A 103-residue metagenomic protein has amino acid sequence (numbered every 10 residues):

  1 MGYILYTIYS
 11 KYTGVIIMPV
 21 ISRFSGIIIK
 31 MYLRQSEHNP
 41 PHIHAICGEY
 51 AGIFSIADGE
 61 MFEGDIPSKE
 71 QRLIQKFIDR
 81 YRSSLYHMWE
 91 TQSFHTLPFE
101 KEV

Functional and structural regions predicted by a protein language model:
M1-V20, T96-V103: Intrinsically disordered, low-complexity and often Lys/Arg-enriched segments
G2-K11, M31, E49, R80 (+1 more regions): Intrinsically disordered, low-complexity N-terminal regions enriched in serine/proline/glycine with scattered basic
I8-H44: N-terminal first-folded block
M18-S22, P40, Y50-G52, K76 (+1 more regions): Generic detector of short, locally flexible boundary/turn motifs and exposed helical patches
I27-L33, S55, M88-S93: Broad hydrophobic/π-residue packing in well-ordered secondary structure
Y32-S68: A short, structured beta-strand/loop element
L73-V103: C-terminal structural segments of small proteins and small subunits
